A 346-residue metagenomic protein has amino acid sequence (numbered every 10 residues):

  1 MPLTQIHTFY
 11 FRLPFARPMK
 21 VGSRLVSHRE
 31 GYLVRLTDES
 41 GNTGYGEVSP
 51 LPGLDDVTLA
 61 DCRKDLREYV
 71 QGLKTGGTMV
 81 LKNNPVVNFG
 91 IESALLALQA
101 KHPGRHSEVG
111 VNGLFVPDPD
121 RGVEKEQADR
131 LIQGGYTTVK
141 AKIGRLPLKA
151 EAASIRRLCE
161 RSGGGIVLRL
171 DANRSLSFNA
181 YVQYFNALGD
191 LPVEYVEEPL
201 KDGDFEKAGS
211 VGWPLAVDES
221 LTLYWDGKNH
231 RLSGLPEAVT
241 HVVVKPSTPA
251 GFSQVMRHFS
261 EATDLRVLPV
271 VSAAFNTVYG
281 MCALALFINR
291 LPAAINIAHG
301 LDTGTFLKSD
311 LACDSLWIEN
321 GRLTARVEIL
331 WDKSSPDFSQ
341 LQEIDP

Functional and structural regions predicted by a protein language model:
P2-L168, N173-F178, V182, N186-G189 (+1 more regions): N-terminal capping/lid subdomain adjacent to the active-site entrance of alpha/beta enzymes
L3-Q5, V193, V239, I295: A broad structural signal for short, well-ordered beta-strand segments within beta-sheet-rich domains
G31, V239, A294-N296, C313: Active-site lining segments that contact anionic ligands and/or coordinate catalytic metals
V48, E198, L301: Active-site donor-binding loop signature of nucleotide-sugar glycosyltransferases
A100, V278-C282, L286-N289, I295-N296 (+3 more regions): Surface-exposed amphipathic alpha-helical tracts and adjacent flexible/coil segments at the periphery of soluble enzymes
L146-C282, L286-I288, F306-W317: Catalytic core of soluble alpha/beta enzymes
P292-T305: Short helix/strand-capping turn motifs
